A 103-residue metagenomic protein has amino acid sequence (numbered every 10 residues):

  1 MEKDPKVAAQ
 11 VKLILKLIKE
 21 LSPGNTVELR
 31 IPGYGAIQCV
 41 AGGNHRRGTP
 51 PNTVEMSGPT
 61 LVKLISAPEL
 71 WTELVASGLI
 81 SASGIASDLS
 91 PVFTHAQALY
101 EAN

Functional and structural regions predicted by a protein language model:
M1-N103: Feature captures hydrophobic
